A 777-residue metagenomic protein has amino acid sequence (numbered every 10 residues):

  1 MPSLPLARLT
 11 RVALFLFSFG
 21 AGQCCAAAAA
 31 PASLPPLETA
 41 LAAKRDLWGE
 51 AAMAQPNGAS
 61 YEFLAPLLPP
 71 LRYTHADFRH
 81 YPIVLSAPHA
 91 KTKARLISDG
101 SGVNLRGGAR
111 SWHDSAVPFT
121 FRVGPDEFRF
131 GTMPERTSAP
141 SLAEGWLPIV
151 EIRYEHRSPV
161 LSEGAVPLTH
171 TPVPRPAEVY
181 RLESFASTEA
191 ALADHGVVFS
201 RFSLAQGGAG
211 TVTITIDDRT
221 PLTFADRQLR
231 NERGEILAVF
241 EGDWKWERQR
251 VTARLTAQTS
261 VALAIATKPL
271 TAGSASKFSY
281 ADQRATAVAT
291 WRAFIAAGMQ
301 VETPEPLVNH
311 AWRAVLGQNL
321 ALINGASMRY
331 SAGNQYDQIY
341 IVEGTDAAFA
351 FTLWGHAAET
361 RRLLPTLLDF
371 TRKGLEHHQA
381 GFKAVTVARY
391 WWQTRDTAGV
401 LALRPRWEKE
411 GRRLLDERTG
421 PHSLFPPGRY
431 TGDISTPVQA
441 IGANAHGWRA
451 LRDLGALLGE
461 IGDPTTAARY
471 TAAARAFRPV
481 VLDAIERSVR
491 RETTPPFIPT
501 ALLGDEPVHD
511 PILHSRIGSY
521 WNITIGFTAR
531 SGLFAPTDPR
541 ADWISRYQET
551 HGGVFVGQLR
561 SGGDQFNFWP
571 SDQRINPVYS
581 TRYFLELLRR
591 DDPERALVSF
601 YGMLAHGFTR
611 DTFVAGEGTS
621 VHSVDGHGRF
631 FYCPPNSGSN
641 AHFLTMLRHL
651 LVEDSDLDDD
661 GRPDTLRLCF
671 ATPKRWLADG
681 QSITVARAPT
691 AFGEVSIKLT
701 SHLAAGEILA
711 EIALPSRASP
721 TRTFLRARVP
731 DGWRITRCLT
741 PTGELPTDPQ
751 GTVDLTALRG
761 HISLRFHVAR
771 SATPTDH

Functional and structural regions predicted by a protein language model:
M1-R8: N-terminal secretory signal peptides that target proteins for export/translocation
L9, C24-T303, L307, H356 (+1 more regions): Terminal accessory carbohydrate-recognition/targeting modules of carbohydrate-active enzymes
R11-Q23: Bacterial N-terminal signal peptides
L34-A54, T465-P507, A535-E694, K698-L703 (+2 more regions): Non-catalytic carbohydrate-binding regions of carbohydrate-active enzymes
W246-Y280, L375-H378, R412-P479, P507-I517 (+1 more regions): The feature captures the catalytic groove of carbohydrate-active enzymes
A289-L401, G428-R429, Q439, T500-G504 (+4 more regions): Substrate-binding groove/exosite segments of carbohydrate-active enzymes
T371-G374, T394, G411, R418 (+5 more regions): Alpha-helical junction/boundary sensor with strong preference for TPR arrays
